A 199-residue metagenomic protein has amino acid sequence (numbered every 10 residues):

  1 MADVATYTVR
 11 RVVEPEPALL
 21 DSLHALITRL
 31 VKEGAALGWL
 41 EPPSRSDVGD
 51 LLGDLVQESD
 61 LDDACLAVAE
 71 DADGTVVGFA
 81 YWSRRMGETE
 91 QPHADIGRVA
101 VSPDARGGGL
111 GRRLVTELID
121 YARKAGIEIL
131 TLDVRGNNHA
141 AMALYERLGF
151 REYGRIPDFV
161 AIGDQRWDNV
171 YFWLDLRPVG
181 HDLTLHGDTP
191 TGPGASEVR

Functional and structural regions predicted by a protein language model:
Y7-R98, S102-D104, V115-E117, Y121 (+2 more regions): Acetyl-CoA-dependent GNAT
A64, W167-Y171: Short hydrophobic/aromatic beta-strand or adjacent loop that forms the aromatic wall/cage of a ligand/substrate-binding
T89, N137, V160: Positions that flank functional sites
S102-D104, G108, G136-N137: Active-site acidic-Proline motif in GNAT/NAT acetyltransferases
V115, A122-D133: Conserved GNAT acetyl-CoA-binding A-motif
T131-V134, E146, R151-D168: Conserved catalytic-core motifs of GNAT/GCN5-like acyltransferases
A141: Helix-turn-helix
